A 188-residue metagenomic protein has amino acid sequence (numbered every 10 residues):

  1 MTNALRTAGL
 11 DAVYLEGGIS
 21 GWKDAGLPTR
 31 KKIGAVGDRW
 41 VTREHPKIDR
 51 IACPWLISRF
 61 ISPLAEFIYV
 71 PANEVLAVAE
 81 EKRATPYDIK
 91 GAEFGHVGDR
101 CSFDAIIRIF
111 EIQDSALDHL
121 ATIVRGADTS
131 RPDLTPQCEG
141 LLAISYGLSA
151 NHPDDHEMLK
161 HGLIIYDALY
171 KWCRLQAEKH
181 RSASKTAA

Functional and structural regions predicted by a protein language model:
M1-K47, P54, E81, D88-G91 (+3 more regions): Rhodanese-like catalytic fold shared by cysteine-dependent sulfurtransferases and DSP/PTP-type phosphatases
N3, P54, S58, S62 (+1 more regions): A broad, structural surface signal
D38-D133: Polyanion-binding interface signature
I109-A188: A charged, amphipathic interaction segment
